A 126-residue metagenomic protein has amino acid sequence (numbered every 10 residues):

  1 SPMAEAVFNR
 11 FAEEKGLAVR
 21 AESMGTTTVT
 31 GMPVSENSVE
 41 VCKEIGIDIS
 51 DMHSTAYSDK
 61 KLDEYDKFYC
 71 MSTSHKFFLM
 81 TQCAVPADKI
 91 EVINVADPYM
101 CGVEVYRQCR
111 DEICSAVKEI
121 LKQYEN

Functional and structural regions predicted by a protein language model:
S1-D63, K122-N126: Conserved active-site segments centered on acidic
K67, T73-N126: Phosphate-binding/catalytic loops
